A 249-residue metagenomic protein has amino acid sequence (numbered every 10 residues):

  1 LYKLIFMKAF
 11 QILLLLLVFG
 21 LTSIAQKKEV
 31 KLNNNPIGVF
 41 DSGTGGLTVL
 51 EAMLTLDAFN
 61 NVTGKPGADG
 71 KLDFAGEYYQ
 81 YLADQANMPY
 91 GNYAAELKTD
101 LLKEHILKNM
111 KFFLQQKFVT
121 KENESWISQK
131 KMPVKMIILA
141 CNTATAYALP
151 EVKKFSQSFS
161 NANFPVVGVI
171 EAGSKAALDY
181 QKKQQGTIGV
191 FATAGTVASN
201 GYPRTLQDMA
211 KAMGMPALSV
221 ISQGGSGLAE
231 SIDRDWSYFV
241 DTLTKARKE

Functional and structural regions predicted by a protein language model:
L1-K27: Bacterial Sec-dependent N-terminal signal peptides
Q26-E249: Non-catalytic structural scaffold of enzyme domains
